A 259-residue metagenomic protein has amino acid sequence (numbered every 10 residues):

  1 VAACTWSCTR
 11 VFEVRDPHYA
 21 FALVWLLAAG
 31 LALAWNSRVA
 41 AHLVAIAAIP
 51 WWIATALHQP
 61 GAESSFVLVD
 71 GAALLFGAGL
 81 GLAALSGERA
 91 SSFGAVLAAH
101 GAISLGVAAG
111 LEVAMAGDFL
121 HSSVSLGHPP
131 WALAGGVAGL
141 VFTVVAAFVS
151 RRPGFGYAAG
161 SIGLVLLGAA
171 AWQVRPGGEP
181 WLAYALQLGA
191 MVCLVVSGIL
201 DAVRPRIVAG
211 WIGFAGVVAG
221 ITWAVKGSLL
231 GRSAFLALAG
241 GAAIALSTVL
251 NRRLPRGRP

Functional and structural regions predicted by a protein language model:
V1-P259: Alpha-helical multi-pass membrane segments and their bilayer interfacial helix-loop junctions
